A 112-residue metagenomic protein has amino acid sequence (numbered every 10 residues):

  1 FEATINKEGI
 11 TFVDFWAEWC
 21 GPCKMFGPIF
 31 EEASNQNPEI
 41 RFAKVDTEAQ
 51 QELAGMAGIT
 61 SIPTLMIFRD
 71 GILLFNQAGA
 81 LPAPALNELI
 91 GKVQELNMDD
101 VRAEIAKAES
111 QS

Functional and structural regions predicted by a protein language model:
F1-T11, Q51: A short beta-strand-turn-helix
A3-T4, L53-M56, L89: CheY-like receiver
E8-G9, W16-W19, S61: Short pre-active-site segment immediately N-terminal to redox-active cysteine/selenocysteine motifs in thiol-based
F15, F26-E52, I59-I62, F68: Thiol-based oxidoreductase modules, predominantly thioredoxin-like and allied folds used for disulfide exchange
C20-C23, L65: The canonical Cys-X-X-Cys-His
S61, R69-D100: Non-catalytic, surface beta->alpha helical segment in thiol-disulfide oxidoreductase systems
M98-S112: CheY-like receiver
